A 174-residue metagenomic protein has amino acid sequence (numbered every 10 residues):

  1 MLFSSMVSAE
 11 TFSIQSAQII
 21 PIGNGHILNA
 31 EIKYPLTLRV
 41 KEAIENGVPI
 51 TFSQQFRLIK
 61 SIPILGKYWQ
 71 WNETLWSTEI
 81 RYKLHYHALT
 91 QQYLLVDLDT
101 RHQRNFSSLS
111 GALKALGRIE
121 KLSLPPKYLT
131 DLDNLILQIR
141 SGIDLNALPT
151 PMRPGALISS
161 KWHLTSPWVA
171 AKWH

Functional and structural regions predicted by a protein language model:
S4-M6: N-terminal signal peptide c-region/cleavage motif recognized by signal peptidases
A9-I50, I59-P63: N-terminal onset of structured domains
F12-Q18, L38, K67, R81 (+1 more regions): Short structured motifs
I19-H26, I59-S61, H87-T90, K127-I136: A short, structured loop/turn motif at beta-sheet edges
L28-K33, K83-A88, D99-T100, R104-L129: A beta-strand/beta-hairpin structural motif
N29-K33, S53-R57, H85, Q138-G142: Residue-level recognition of well-ordered beta-strand positions that form the cores of beta-sheet-rich folds across
V40-S107: Structured domain cores in non-transmembrane regions
K121-H174: Glycine-rich, aromatic-bearing surface loops/beta-hairpins
